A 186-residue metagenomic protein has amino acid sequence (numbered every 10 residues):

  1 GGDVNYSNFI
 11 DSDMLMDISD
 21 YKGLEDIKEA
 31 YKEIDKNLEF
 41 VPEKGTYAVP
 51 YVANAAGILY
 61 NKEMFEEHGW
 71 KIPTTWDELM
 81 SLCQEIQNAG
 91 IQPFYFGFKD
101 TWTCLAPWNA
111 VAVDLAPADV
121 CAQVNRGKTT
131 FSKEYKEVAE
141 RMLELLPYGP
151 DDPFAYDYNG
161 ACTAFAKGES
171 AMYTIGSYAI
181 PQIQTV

Functional and structural regions predicted by a protein language model:
G1, M14-M16, G90-P93, K167-I175: Alpha-to-beta junction loops
G2-A56, M80, P107-N109, E134: Hinge/lid segment of periplasmic solute-binding proteins
G2-Y6, N54-G57, M64-F65, D100-T103 (+1 more regions): Solvent-exposed loop/turn segments at secondary-structure junctions within structured extracellular/periplasmic domains
Y6-N8, E140-V186: Extracytoplasmic/periplasmic substrate-binding proteins
S19-K32, L115-E137, T185-V186: Short, solvent-exposed loop/beta-turn-alpha elements that line the ligand-binding surface or hinge of extracytoplasmic
V41-Y51, A56, M80-G127, S170: Extracytoplasmic/periplasmic solute-binding protein
K62-P73, P147-P150: Aromatic-glycine-rich donor-binding/catalytic loop that engages nucleotide-sugar donors across glycosyltransferases
C83-E85, V124-F154: Glycine-centered hinge/linker elements that transmit conformational signals in sensory and ligand-binding systems
